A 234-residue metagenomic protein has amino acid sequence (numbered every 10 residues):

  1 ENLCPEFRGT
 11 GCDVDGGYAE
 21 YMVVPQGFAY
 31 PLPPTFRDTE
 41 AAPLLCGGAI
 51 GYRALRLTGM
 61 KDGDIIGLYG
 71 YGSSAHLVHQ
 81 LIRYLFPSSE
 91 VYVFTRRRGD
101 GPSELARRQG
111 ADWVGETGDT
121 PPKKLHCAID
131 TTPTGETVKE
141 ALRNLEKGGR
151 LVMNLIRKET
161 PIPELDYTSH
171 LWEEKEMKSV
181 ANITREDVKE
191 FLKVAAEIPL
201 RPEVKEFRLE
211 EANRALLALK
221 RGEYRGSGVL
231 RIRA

Functional and structural regions predicted by a protein language model:
E1-A29: Glycine-rich phosphate/adenylate-binding loop and adjacent beta-alpha elements of nucleotide- or dinucleotide-binding
P34-P122: Mid-domain Rossmann-like dinucleotide-binding core that forms the NAD(H)/NADP(H) cofactor-binding site
I65, G149-R150, E176: Short glycine-centered segments of the SAM/dcSAM-binding site in methyltransferase folds
F94-R98, L155, A181: N-terminal Rossmann-fold cofactor-binding loop
I129: N-terminal Rossmann-like NAD(P) cofactor-binding module of classical short-chain dehydrogenase/reductase
K139, R185-A234: C-terminal hydrophobic helical "lid"/dimerization subdomain of Rossmann-like NAD(P)H-dependent oxidoreductases
L145-E146: Helix-to-beta-strand junctions that scaffold the AdoMet/dcAdoMet cofactor pocket in Class I SAM-dependent enzymes
I156-E174, R185-K193: Rossmann-fold NAD(P)-binding glycine/threonine-rich loop
